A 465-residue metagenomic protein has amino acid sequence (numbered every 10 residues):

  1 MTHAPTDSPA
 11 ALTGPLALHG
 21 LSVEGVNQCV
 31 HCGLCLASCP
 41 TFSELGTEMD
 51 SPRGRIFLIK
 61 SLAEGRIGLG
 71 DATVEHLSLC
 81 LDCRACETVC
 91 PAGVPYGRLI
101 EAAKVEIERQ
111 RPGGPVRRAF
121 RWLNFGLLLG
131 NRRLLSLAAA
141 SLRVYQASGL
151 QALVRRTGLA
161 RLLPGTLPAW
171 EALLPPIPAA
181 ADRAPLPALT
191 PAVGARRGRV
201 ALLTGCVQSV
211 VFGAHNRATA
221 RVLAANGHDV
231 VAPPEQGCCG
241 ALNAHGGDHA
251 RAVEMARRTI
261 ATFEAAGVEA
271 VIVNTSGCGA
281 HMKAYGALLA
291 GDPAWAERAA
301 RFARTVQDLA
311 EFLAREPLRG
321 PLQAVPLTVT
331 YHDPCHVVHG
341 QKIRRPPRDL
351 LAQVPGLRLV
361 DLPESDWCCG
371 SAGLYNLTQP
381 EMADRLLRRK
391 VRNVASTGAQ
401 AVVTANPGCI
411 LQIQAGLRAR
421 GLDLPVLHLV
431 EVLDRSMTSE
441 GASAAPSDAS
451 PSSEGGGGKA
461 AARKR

Functional and structural regions predicted by a protein language model:
T2-L18, F42-E75, G93-L123, L422-V432: Non-heme iron-sulfur electron-transfer modules
G14-V26, R66-L77, A224-G227, V354-L359: Short, intrinsically disordered, charge-biased short linear motifs at domain edges
S22-F42, G70, V74-V94, H336 (+1 more regions): Cysteine-centered iron-sulfur cluster-binding motifs in ferredoxin-type domains/subunits of redox enzymes
N27, G46-D50, G68, N243-A250: Alpha-helix capping and helix-loop boundary segments enriched in small/acidic/polar residues
Q28, R55, H76-L79, R199 (+2 more regions): Residue-level recognition of specific faces of alpha-helices
G33-A37, T47-P52, D229-A232: N-terminal glycine-rich anion-binding loops that anchor highly charged ligand groups
L34-A37, F57, E75, R143 (+1 more regions): Generic structural signal for well-ordered, non-membrane alpha-helices
Y96-R465: Iron-sulfur cluster-binding electron-transfer modules in prokaryotic oxidoreductases
